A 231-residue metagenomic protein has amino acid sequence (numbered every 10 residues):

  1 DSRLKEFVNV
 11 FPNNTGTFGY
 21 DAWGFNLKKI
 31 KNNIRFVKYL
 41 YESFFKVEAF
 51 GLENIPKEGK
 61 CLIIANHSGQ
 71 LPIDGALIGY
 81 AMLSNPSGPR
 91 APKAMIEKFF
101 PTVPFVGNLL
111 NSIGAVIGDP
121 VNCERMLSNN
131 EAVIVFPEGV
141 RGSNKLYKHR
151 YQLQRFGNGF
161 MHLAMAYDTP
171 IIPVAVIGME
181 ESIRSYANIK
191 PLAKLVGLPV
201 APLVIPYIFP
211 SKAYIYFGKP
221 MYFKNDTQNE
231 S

Functional and structural regions predicted by a protein language model:
D1-K29, R125-S231: Non-catalytic C-terminal accessory region of glycerolipid acyltransferases and related lyso-lipid remodeling enzymes
D1-M82, P86-G114, G118-V121: Membrane-anchoring hydrophobic helices of lipid-metabolizing enzymes
